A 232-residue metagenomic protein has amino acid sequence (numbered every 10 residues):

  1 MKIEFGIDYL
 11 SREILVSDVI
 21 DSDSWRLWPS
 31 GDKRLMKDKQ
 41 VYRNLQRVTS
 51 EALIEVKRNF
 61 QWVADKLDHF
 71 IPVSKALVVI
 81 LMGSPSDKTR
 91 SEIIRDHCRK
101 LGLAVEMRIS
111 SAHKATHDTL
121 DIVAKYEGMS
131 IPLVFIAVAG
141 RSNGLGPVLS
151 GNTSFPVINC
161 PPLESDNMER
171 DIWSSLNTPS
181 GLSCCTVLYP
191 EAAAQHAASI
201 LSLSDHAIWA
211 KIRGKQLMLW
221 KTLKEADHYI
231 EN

Functional and structural regions predicted by a protein language model:
M1-D18: Conserved metal-phosphate-binding beta-hairpin within the catalytic cores of diverse ATP-dependent phosphoryl-transfer
I20-V73: C-terminal helix-cap and adjacent tail motif
S74-K114: Glycine-rich phosphate/diphosphate-binding loop of Rossmann-like nucleotide-binding domains
D87-E92, T116-H117, S142-V148, N167-E169 (+1 more regions): Short glycine/serine/threonine-rich phosphate/pyrophosphate-binding segments that cradle anionic phosphate groups
M107-G128: N-terminal beta-loop-helix "entrance" segment that forms/cooperates in small-molecule cofactor or anionic ligand
D121-P161: Glycine-rich phosphate-binding loop
D166-K211: Short, glycine-/small-residue-rich phosphate/pyrophosphate-handling segment
D205-N232: Internal, active-site/partner-interface "lid" segment
